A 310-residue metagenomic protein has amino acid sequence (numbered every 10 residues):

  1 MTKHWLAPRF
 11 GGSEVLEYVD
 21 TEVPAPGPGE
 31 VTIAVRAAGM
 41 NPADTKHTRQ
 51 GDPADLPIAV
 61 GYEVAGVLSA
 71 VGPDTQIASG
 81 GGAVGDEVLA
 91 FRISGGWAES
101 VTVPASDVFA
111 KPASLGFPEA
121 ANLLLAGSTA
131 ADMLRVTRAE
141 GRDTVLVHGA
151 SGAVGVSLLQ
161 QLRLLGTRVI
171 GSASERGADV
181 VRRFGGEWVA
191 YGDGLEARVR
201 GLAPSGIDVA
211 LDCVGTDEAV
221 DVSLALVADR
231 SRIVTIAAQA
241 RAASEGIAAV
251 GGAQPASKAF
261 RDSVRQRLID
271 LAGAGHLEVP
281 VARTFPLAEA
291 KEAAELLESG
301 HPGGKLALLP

Functional and structural regions predicted by a protein language model:
E22-G39, R49-G95: Glycine-rich beta-strand-centered segment in the early N-terminal region that forms part of a ligand/cofactor-binding
A37, E63, D86-E87, S100 (+4 more regions): Residue-level marker of beta-strand positions
K46, T75, E87-G149: NAD(P)H dinucleotide-binding glycine-rich loop of Rossmann-like/cofactor-binding domains, especially the beta1-alpha1
L89, A210-L211, V234: N-terminal Rossmann-like NAD(P) cofactor-binding module of classical short-chain dehydrogenase/reductase
G127-G192: Mid-domain Rossmann-like dinucleotide-binding core that forms the NAD(H)/NADP(H) cofactor-binding site
G194-S205: Short amphipathic alpha-helix with an adjacent loop that forms part of the alpha/beta core around
D217-L277, P310: Glycine-rich phosphate-binding loop and adjacent beta-alpha segment of Rossmann(oid) nucleotide-cofactor-binding
R265-P310: C-terminal hydrophobic helical "lid"/dimerization subdomain of Rossmann-like NAD(P)H-dependent oxidoreductases
